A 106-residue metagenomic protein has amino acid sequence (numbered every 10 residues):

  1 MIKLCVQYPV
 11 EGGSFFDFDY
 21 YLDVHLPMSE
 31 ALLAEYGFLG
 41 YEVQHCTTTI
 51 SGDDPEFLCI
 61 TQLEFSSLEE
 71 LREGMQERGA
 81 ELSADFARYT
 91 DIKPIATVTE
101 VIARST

Functional and structural regions predicted by a protein language model:
M1-T106: Macromolecular interaction modules
